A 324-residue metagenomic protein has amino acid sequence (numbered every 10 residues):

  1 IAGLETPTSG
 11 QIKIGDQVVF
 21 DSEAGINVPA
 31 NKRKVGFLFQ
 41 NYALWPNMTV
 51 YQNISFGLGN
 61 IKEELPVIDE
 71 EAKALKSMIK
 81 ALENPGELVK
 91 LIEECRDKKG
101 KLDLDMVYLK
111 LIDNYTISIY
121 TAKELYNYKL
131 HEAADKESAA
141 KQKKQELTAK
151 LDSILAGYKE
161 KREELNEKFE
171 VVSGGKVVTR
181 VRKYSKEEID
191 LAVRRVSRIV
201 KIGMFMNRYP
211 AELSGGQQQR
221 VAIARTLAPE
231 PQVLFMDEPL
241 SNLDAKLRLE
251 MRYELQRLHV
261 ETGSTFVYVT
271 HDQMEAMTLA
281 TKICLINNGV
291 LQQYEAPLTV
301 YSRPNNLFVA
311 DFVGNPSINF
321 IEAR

Functional and structural regions predicted by a protein language model:
L4, V35, F39-W45: Catalytic "switch" loops of ABC-type ATPases
L4-T6, V18: Post-Walker A (P-loop) alpha1-beta2 connector of ABC-family nucleotide-binding domains
Q11-K13, Q17, V290: ATP-binding/catalytic-site motifs of ATP-hydrolyzing domains
V19-G36, V67-D69, I79, P85 (+6 more regions): ABC ATPase NBD coupling module
M48-G57, P66-D69: Short coil-to-helix segment of the ABC ATPase nucleotide-binding domain corresponding to the Q-loop/switch region
Q52-F56, N60, T179-F308: ABC ATPase nucleotide-binding domains
N305-R324: ATPase nucleotide-binding modules
